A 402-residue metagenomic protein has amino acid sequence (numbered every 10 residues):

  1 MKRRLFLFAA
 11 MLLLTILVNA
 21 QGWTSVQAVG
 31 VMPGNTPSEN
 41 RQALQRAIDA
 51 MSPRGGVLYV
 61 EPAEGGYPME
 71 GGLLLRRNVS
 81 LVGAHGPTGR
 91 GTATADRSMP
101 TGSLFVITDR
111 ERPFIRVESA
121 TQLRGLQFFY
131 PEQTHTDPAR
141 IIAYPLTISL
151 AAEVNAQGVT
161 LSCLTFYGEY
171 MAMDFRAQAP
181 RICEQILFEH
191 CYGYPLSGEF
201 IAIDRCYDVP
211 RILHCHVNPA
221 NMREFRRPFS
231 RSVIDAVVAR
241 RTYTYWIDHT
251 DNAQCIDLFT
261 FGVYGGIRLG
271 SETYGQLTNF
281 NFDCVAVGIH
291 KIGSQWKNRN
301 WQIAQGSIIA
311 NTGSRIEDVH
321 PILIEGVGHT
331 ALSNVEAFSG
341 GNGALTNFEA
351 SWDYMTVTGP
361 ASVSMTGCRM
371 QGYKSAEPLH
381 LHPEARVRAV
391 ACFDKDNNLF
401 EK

Functional and structural regions predicted by a protein language model:
M1-R4: Positively charged n-region of N-terminal signal peptides that target proteins for export
F8-L17: Bacterial N-terminal signal peptides
V18-T24: Boundary at the C-terminal end of the N-terminal hydrophobic targeting segment
V26-E61: Acidic Gly/Asp/Thr-rich repetitive segments characteristic of extracellular carbohydrate-active and adhesion proteins
Q45-P53, G66-V82, T88-G125, F129-G158 (+3 more regions): Extracellular beta-strand-rich solenoid/capping regions of secreted or surface-exposed proteins that bind or remodel
G56, E70-G71, R90-T94, D109-R112 (+14 more regions): Short glycine/acidic-rich loop motifs that flank beta-strands on beta-rich extracellular proteins
E61-A63, E70, R76, V82-A84 (+30 more regions): Feature marks extracellular polysaccharide-active and adherence modules
E118-T121, A156, C183, D251 (+12 more regions): Small-residue (G/S/T/A) turn/hinge positions that recur once per unit in extracellular repeat modules
